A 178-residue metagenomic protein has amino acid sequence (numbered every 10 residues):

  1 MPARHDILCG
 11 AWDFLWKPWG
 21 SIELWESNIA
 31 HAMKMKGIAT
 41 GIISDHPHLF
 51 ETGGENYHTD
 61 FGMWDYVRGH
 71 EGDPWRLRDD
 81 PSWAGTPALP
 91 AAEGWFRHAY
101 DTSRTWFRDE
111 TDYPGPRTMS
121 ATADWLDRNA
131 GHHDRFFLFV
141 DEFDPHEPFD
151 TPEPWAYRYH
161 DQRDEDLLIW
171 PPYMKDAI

Functional and structural regions predicted by a protein language model:
M1-I178: Catalytic domains that recognize anionic headgroups
